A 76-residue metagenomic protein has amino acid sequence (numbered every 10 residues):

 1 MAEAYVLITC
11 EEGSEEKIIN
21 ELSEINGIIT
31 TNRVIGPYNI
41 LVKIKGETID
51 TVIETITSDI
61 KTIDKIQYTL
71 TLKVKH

Functional and structural regions predicted by a protein language model:
M1-H76: A compositional/biophysical signature of low hydrophobicity enriched in polar/charged and small residues
